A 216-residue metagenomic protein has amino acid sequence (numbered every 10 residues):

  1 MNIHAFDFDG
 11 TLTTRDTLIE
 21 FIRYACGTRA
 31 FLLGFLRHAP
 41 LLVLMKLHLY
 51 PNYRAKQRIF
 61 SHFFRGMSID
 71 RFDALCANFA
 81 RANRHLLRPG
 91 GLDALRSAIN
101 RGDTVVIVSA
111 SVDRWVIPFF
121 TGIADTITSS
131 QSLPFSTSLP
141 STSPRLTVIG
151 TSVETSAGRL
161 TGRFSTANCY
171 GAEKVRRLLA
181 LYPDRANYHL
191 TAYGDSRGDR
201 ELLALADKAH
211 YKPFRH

Functional and structural regions predicted by a protein language model:
M1-H48: Active-site neighborhood of HAD-like aspartate-dependent phosphohydrolases
N2, T28-F31, L47-L49, D70 (+2 more regions): Conserved alpha/beta cores of soluble small-molecule-handling proteins
L12-R15, Y50, G66, A172-V175: Electropositive phosphate-/nucleotide-binding environments in soluble metabolic enzymes
E20-F21, A55-I59, L75: A general alpha-helix detector
Y24, T28, N78-N83: Alpha-helix C-capping/helix-to-loop hinge sites
V43-H48, A55-F64: Helix-loop "lid/cap" segments that line or gate small-molecule binding pockets
R65-A74: Acidic catalytic patch
A74-L75, R81-F135, L139-H216: C-terminal cap/substrate-recognition subdomain and adjoining C-terminal extension of metal-dependent phosphatase-like
